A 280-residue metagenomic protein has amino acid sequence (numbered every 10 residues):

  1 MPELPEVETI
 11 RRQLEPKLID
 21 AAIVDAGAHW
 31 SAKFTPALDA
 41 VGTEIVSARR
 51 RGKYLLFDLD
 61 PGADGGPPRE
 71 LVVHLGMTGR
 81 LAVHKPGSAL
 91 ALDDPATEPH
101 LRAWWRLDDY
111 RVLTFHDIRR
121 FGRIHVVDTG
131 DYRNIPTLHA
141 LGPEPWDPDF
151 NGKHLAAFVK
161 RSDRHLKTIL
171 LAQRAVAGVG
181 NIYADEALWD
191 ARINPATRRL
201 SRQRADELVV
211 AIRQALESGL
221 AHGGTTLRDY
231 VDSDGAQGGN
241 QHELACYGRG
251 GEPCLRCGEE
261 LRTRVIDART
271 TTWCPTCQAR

Functional and structural regions predicted by a protein language model:
M1-L4, P95, P145, D149 (+2 more regions): Generic detection of long, well-ordered alpha-helical segments
M1-N134, W146, P275-R280: Acidic, proline/glycine-enriched N-terminal capping motif
E3, K85, F121, I135 (+5 more regions): General secondary-structure edge motif
E3-E6, I10, I19, R133-T137 (+4 more regions): Alpha-helical structural motif
A22-A40, R49, G65-G66, H154-R280: Basic, nucleic-acid-binding surfaces and adjacent catalytic neighborhoods in DNA/RNA-processing proteins
L90-D94, T137-W146, A196-Q203: Short histidine-centered catalytic/ligand-binding loop motif
G122-R164: A short, charged helix-loop
